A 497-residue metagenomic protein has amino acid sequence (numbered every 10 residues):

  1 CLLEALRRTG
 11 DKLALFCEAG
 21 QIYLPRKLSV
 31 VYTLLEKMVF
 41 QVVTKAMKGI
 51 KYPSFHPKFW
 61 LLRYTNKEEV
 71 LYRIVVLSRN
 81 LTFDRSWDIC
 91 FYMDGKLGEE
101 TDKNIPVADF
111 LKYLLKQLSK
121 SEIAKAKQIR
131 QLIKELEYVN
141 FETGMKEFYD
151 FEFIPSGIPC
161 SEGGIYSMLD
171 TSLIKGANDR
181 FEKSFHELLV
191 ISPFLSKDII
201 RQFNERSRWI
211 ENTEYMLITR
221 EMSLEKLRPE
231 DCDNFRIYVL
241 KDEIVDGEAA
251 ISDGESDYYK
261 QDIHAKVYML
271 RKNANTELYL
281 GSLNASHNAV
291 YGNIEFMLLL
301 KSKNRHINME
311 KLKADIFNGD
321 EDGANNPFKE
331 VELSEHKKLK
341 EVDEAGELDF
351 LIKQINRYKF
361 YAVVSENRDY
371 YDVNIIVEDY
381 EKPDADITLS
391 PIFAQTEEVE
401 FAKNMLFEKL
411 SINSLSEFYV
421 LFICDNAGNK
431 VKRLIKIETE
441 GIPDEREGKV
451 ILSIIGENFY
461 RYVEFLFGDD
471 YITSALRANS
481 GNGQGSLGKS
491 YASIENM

Functional and structural regions predicted by a protein language model:
C1-E277, H287-M497: Terminal interaction modules at protein C-ends
S282: Active-site glycine-centered loops adjacent to acidic/histidine catalytic or metal-binding residues that shape
